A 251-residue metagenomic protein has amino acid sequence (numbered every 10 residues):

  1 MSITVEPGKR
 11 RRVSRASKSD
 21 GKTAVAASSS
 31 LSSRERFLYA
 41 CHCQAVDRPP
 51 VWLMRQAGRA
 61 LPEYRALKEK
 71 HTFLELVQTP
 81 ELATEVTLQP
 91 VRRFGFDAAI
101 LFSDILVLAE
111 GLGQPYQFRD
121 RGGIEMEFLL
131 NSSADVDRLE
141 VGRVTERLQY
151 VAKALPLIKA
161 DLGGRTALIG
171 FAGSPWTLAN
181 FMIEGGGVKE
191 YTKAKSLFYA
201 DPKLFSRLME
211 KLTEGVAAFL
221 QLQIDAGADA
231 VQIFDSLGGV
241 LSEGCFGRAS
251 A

Functional and structural regions predicted by a protein language model:
S2-F118, I124: N-terminal basic, low-complexity leaders that serve as flexible interaction/assembly modules and, when applicable, as
S29, S33, Q78-A83, R143-V151 (+2 more regions): Soluble or luminal CAZymes and related metallo-dependent hydrolases
L31-E35, K70, S133, P175-W176 (+2 more regions): Alpha-helix initiation and N-capping motif
M54-R59, D104-L106, G122, A172-V188: Short glycine-enriched loops at secondary-structure junctions
L67, Q114-F118, S133-R138, M182-S196: Surface-exposed, active-site-proximal loop segments in enzymatic domains
E69-T72, S133-R143, F198-S206: Short glycine/proline- and acidic residue-enriched helix-loop micro-motifs that form flexible lids or anion-recognition
R121-D161: A gly/proline- and charged-residue-enriched helix-loop-helix capping module
Q149-A251: Active-site loop segments of alpha/beta catalytic cores
